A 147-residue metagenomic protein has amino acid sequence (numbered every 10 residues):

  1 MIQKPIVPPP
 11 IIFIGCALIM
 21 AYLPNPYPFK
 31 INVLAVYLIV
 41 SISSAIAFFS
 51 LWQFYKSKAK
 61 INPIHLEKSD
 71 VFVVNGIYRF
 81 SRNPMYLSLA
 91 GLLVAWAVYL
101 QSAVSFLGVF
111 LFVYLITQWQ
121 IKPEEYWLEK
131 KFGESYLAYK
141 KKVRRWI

Functional and structural regions predicted by a protein language model:
M1-Y78, L87-I147: Membrane-anchoring alpha-helices and their flanking helix-loop junctions
N83: Extended, alpha-helix-rich binding/interface surfaces that flank or overlap catalytic cores and mediate recognition
